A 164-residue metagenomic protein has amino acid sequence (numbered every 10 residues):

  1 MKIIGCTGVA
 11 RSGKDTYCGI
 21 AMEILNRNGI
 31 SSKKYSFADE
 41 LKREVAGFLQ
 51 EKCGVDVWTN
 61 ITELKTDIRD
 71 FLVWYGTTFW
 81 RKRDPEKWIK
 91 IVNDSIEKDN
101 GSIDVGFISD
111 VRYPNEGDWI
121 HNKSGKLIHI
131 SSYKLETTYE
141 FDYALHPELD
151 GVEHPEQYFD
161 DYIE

Functional and structural regions predicted by a protein language model:
M1-I4: Extreme N-terminal starter segment of soluble prokaryotic enzymes
C6, I108: Hydrophobic anchor at the beta1->P-loop junction of P-loop NTPases
T7-A10, I91, E116-E164: Small-molecule kinase domains that catalyze NTP-dependent phosphoryl transfer to phosphate-bearing small molecules
D15: Walker A/P-loop
E23-K33: Post-Walker A helix-loop "phosphate-sensing" segment adjacent to the P-loop in P-loop NTPases
S36-I103: ATP-dependent small-molecule kinase phosphotransfer cores that center on conserved nucleotide phosphate-binding segments
D110-Y113: Short, well-ordered beta-to-alpha junction loops that form the rim of enzyme active sites and present histidine/acidic
